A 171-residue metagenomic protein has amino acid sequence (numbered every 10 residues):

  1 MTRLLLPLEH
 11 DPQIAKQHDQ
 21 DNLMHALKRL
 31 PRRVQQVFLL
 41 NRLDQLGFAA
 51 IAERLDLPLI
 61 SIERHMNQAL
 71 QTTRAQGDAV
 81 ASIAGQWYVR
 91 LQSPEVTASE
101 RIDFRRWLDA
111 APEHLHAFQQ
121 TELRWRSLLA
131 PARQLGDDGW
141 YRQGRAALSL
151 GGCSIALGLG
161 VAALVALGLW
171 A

Functional and structural regions predicted by a protein language model:
M1-H114: Cytosolic/nucleoplasmic/matrix-facing N-terminal domains/tails of membrane-anchored or organelle-targeted proteins
R54-L59, L115-Q134: Short, charged early-sequence alpha-helical segments and their helix-coil boundaries
N67-Q68, P112-F118, L135, R145-A147: Short, surface-exposed, polar/charged, turn-prone segments marking secondary-structure boundaries
A75-D78, I102, L123-R142: Cytosolic juxtamembrane regions of integral membrane proteins
P131-A171: C-terminal single-pass membrane-anchor helix
